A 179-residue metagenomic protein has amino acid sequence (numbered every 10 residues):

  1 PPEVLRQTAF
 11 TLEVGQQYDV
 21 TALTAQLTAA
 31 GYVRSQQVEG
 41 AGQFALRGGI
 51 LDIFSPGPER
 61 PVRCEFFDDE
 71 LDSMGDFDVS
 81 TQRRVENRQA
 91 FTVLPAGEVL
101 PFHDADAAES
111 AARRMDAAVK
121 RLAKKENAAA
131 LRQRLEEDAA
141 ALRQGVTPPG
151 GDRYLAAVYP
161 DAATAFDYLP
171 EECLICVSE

Functional and structural regions predicted by a protein language model:
P1-E179: ASCE RecA-like P-loop NTPase motor cores that couple ATP hydrolysis to mechanical translocation on nucleic acids
